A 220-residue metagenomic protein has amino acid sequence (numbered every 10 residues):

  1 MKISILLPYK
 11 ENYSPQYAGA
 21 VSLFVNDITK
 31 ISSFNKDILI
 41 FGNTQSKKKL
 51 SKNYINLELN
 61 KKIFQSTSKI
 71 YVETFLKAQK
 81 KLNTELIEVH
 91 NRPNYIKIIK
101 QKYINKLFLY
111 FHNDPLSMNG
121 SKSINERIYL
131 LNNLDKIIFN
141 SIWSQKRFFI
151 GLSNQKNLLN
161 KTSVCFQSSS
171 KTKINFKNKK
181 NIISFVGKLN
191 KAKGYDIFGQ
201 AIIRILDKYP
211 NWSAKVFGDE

Functional and structural regions predicted by a protein language model:
M1-T44, N132, D207: N-terminal subdomain of nucleotide-sugar transferases
S4, I138, N175-K193, I197-I203 (+1 more regions): Conserved donor-binding/catalytic core segment of Leloir-type glycosyltransferases
Y9-N12, V186-N190, I205, E220: Short donor-sugar binding/catalytic loops of nucleotide-sugar-dependent glycosyltransferases, especially enzymes
K62-L86, I96, Y209: An amphipathic, basic-hydrophobic alpha-helix
Q79, F108-D135: A conserved, positively charged/aromatic
V89-Y95, F111: Short His-centered aromatic/hydrophobic patch
G120, R127-N160, S169-K171: A short, active-site helix/loop in glycosyltransferases that binds the activated sugar's phosphate group
S213-E220: Glycosyltransferase donor-sugar binding loop
